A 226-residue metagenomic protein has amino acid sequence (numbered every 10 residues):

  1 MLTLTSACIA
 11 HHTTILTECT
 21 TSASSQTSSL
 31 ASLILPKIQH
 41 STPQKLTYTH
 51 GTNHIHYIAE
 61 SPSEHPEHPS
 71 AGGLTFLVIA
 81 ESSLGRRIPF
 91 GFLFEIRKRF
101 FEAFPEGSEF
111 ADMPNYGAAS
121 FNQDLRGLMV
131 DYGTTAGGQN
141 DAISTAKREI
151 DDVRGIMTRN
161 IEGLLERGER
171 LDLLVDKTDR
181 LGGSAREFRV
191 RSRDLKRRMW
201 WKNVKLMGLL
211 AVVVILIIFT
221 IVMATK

Functional and structural regions predicted by a protein language model:
M1-G138: Extended N-terminal soluble domains of membrane/secretory-pathway proteins
S120, D124-K226: SNARE-motif-like long amphipathic alpha-helical rods in endomembrane trafficking proteins
